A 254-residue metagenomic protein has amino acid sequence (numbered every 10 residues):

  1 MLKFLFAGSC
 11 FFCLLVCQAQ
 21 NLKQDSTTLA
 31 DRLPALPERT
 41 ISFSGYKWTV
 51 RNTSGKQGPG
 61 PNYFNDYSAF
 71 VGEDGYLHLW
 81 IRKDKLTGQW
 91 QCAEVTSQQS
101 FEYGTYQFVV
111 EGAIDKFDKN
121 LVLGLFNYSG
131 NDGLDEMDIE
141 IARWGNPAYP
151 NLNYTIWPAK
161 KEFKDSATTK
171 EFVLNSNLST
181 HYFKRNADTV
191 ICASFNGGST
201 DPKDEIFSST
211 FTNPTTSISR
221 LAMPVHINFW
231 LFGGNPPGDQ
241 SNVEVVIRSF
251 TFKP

Functional and structural regions predicted by a protein language model:
M1-K23: Bacterial Sec-dependent N-terminal signal peptides
N21-L123, N127-G145, D204-I206, M223 (+2 more regions): Low-complexity, Ser/Thr/Pro/Gly-rich disordered linker/stalk regions
I81, E140-K164: Trp/Tyr-centric glycan-recognition "aromatic platform" motifs on solvent-exposed beta-strand/loop surfaces
C92-Q99, S166-F172, P214-T215: Beta-strand-rich interaction surfaces with strong enrichment in secreted/lumenal proteins
W157-L178: Short, aromatic/His-centered strand-loop micro-motif at the edge of beta-sheets
N175-I191, F195-G197: Localized edge beta-strand/strand-to-loop motifs within extracellular or lumenal beta-rich domains
N196-A222: Short, solvent-exposed beta-strand-to-loop segments that form ligand-recognition rims of beta-rich domains
